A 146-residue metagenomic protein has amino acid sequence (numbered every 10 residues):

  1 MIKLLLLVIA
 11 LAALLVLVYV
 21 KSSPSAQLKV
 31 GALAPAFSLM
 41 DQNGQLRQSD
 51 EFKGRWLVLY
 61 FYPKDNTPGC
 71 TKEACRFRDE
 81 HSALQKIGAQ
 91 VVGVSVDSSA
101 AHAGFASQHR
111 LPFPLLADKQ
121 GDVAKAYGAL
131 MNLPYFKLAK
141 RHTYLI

Functional and structural regions predicted by a protein language model:
M1-L5: Feature marks short, highly hydrophobic, charge-poor N-terminal signal-anchor/signal peptide-like helices that anchor
L6-V16: Hydrophobic membrane-insertion alpha-helices, especially the h-region of bacterial N-terminal signal peptides
K21-D50: N-terminal "domain-start" segment that seeds a small globular fold
A34-P35, W56, K140-H142: Short loop/turn microsegments at loop-to-beta-strand junctions
S49-T71, F77: Short active-site neighborhood of thiol/selenol oxidoreductases, capturing the structured segment around
L57-L59, V92-V94, Y144: Conserved hydrophobic packing residues within short motifs/helices of P-loop NTPase cores of ABC-family ATPases
T71-L111, K119-V123: Structural microenvironment flanking redox-active thiols in thiol-disulfide oxidoreductases
P114-I146: Thiol/selenol-based redox catalytic cores and closely related redox-interacting motifs
